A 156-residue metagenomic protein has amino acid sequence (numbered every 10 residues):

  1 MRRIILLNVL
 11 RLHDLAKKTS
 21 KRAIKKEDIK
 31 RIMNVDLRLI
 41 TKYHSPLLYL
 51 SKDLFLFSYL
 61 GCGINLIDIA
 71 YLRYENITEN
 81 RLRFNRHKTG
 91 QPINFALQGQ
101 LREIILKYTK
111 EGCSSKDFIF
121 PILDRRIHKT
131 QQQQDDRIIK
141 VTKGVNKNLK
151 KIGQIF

Functional and structural regions predicted by a protein language model:
R2-L12, Y71-L106, K116, R125: Conserved tyrosine-mediated DNA breakage-rejoining catalytic core shared by Y-recombinases
R11-Y49: Long, amphipathic, Lys/Arg-enriched alpha-helical "connector/arm" segment
K25-I29, G99-F156: Active-site/catalytic core of tyrosine-dependent DNA strand-transfer enzymes
M33, F55-S58, A70, L106 (+1 more regions): Generic hydrophobic alpha-helical scaffold/packing signal
N34-K42, E75, K107-K110, I155: Conserved helix-loop functional segments at active or binding sites
I40-S45, R83-A96, Q132-V141: Short, contiguous acidic/charged loop-to-helix segments that flank catalytic cores in large enzymes
L48-D53, G153-F156: Short basic/aromatic active-site micro-motif
K52-N65: Short pre-functional
